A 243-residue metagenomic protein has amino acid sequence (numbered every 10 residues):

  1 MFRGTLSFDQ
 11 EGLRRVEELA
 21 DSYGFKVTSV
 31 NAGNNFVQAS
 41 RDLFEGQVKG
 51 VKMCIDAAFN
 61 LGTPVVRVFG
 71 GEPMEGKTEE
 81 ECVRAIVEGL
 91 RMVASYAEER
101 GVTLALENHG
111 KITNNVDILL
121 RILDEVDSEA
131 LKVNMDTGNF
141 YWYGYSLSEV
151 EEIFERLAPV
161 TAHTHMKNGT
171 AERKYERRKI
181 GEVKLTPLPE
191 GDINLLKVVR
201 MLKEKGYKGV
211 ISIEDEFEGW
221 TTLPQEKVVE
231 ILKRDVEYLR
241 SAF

Functional and structural regions predicted by a protein language model:
M1, G33-F36, G70-M74, G110-I112 (+3 more regions): Active-site-proximal loop/turn and secondary-structure-junction residues that shape catalytic pockets, frequently
F2-F8, A32-K49, G71-V83, E176-T186 (+1 more regions): Surface-exposed, active-site-proximal loop segments in enzymatic domains
L13-Y23, V37-V133: Active-site acidic/histidine proton-transfer and metal-coordination neighborhood in alpha/beta enzyme cores
A20, A58, L104, D136 (+4 more regions): Conserved, mostly hydrophobic/aromatic
K26, P64, A162, K208-G209: Short acidic/polar active-site loop segments enriched in Thr and Asp
V30, E88-D192, L196-R200, F243: Acidic/histidine-rich catalytic cores of soluble enzymes
S212-E216: Short acidic/histidine-rich active-site segments
L223-F243: C-terminal helical cap(s) of enzyme catalytic domains, especially alpha/beta-barrels
